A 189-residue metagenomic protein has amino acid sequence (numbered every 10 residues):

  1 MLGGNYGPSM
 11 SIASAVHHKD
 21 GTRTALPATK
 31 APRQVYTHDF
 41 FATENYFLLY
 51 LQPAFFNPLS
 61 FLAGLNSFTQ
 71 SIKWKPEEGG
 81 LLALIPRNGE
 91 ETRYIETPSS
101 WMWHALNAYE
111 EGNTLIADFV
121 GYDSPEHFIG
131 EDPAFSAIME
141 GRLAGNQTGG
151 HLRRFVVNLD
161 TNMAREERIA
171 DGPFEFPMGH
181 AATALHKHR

Functional and structural regions predicted by a protein language model:
M1-R189: Beta-propeller domains
